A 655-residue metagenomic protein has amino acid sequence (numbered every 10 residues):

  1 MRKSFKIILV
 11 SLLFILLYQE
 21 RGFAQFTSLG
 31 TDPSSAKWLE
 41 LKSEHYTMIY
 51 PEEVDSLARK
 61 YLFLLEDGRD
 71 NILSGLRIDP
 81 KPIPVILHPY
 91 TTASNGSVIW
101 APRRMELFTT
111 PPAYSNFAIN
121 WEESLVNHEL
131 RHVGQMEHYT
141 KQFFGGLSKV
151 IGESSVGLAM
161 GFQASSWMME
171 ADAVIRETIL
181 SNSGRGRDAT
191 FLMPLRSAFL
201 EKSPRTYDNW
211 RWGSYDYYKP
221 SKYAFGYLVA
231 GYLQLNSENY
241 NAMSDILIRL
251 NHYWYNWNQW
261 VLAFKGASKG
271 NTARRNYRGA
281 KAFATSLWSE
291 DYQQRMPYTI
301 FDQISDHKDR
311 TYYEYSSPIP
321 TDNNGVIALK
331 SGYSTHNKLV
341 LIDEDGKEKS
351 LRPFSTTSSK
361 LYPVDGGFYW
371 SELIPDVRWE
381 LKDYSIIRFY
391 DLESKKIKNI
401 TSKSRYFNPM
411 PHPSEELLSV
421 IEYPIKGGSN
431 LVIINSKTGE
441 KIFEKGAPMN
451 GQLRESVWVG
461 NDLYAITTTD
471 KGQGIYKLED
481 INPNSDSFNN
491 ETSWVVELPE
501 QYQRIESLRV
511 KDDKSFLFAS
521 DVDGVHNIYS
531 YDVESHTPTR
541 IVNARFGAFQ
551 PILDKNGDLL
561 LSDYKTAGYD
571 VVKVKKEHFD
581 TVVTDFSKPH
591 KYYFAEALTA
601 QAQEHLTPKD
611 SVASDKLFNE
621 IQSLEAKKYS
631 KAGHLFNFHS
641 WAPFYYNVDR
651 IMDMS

Functional and structural regions predicted by a protein language model:
A24-A159, S165, A173: Juxtacatalytic substrate-recognition/specificity segment
S28-P33, P102, N120-L125, H138-G231 (+2 more regions): Acidic/His/Gly-enriched intrinsically disordered linker/tail segments that often contain short helix/coil "MoRF-like"
L29-D32, K37-E40, Y217-P220, I246-K360 (+2 more regions): Beta/coil-rich, acidic/histidine-enriched accessory regions frequently appended to metallopeptidases
R185-G186, K330-L339, R352-S358, S371-I386 (+9 more regions): A flexible loop/linker signature enriched in serine peptidases of the S9 family
T299-D309, K347-R352, K395-T401, E440-G446 (+2 more regions): A short beta-strand motif characteristic of beta-propeller blades
T311, S317, S520, V582-S655: Outer-membrane beta-barrel initiation region
E314-S317, T356-V364, R405-P411, G451-V457 (+2 more regions): Repeated scaffold domains used in trafficking and secretory/extracellular systems, primarily beta-propellers
I552-L606: Blade-level signature of beta-propeller repeat domains, shared across WD40, Kelch, NHL, RCC1 and BNR/Asp-box propellers
